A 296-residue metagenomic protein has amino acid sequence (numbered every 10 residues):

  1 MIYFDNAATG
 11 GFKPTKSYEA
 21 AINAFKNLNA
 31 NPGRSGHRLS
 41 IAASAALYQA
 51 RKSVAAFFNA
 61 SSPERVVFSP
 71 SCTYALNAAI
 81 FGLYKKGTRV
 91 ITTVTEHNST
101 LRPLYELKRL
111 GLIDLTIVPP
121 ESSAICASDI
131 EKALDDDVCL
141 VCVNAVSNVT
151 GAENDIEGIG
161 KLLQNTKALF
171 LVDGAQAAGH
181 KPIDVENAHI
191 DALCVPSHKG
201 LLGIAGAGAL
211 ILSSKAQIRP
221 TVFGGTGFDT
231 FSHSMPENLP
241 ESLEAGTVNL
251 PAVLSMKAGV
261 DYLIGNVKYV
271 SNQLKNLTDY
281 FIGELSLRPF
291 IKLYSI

Functional and structural regions predicted by a protein language model:
M1-I296: Pyridoxal 5′-phosphate
